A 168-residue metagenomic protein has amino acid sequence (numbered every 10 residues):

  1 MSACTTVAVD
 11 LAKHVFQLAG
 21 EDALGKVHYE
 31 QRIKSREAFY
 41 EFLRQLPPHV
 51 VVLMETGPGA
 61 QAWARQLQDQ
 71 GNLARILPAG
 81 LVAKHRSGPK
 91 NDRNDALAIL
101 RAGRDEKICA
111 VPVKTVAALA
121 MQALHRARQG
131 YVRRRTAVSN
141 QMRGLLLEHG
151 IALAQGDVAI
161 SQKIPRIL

Functional and structural regions predicted by a protein language model:
S2-E21, I99: Gly/Thr-rich phosphate-binding beta-strand-loop-beta motif of the actin/hexokinase/Hsp70
V15-R36: Short glycine-rich, Thr/Ser-proximal phosphate-binding strand/loop in the N-terminal lobe of ATP-dependent enzymes
H28-Y29, G71-A79, L153-G156: Short hydrophobic/aromatic-enriched beta-strand-loop microsegments
S35-V51: Short, basic/hydrophobic alpha-helical segments
H49-G57, I99: Acidic beta-strand-to-loop metal/phosphate-binding motif
Q61-P78, R101: TOPRIM-like Mg2+-dependent DNA-processing core and adjacent phosphate-binding/basic surface
R75-Q122, S161-L168: Short alpha-helix plus adjacent loop in nuclease-associated cores
R126-L168: Glycine-rich, often acidic, oxyanion-interacting loops/wings at catalytic, nucleic-acid, or phospho-protein interfaces
